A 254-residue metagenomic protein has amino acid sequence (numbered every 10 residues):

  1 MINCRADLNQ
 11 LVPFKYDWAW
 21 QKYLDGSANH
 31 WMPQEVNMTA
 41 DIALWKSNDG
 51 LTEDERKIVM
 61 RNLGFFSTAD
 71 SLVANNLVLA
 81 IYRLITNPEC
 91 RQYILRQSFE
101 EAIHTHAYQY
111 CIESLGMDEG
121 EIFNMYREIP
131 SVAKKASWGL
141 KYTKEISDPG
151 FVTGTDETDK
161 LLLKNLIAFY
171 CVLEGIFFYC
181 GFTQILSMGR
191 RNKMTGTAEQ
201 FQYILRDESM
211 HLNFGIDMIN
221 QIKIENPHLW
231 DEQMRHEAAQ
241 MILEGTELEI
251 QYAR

Functional and structural regions predicted by a protein language model:
M1-K46: Amphipathic alpha-helical packing elements
D49: Conserved phosphate-interacting/catalytic interface
D54-R254: Non-heme di-metal
